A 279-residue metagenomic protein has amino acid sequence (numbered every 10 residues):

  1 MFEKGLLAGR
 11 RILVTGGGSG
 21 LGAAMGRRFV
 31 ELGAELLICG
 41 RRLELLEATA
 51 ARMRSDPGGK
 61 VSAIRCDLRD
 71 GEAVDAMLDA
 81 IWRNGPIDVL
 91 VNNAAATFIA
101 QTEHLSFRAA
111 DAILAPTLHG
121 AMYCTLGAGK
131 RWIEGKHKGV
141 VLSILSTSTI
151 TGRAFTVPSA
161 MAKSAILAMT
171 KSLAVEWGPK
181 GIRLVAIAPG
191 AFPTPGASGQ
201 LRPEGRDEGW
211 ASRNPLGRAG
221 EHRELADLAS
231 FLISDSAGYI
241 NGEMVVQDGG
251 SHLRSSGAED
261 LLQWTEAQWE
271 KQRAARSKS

Functional and structural regions predicted by a protein language model:
F2-K4, S230, N241-S279: Short C-terminal tail/terminal secondary-structure segment of NAD(P)H-dependent dehydrogenase/reductase domains
G18-G20: Conserved glycine-rich cofactor-binding loop
Q101-T102, S106-L114, W210: Substrate-binding pocket helix/loop in short-chain dehydrogenase/reductase
M122, R218-Q247, H252: C-terminal substrate-recognition "lid" of short-chain dehydrogenase/reductases
T125, A162, T170: Active-site helix of classical SDR
K130, V175-P179, G238: Alpha-helical segment proximal to the catalytic Tyr-Lys
S146: Residue(s) in the substrate-gating loop at a strand-loop-helix junction that position the organic substrate next
